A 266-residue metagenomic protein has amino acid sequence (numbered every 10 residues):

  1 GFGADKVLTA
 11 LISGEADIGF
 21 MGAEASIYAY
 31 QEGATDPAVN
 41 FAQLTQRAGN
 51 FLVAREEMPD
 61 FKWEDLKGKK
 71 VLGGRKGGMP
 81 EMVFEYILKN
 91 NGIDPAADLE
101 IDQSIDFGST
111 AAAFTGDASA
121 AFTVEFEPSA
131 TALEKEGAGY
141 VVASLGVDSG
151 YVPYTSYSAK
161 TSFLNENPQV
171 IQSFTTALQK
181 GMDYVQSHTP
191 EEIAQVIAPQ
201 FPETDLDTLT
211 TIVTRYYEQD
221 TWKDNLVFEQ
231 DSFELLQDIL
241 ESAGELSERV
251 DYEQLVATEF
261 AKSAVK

Functional and structural regions predicted by a protein language model:
G1-A96, E100-D106, A113, A121-E127 (+3 more regions): Short, glycine-/small- and polar/acidic-enriched structural segments that line small-molecule recognition paths
F2-D5, F20, G74, G78-M82 (+5 more regions): Soluble non-cytosolic domains of exported or imported proteins
I27, E85, T131, Q179 (+1 more regions): Predominant activation on well-ordered alpha-helical scaffold segments within soluble catalytic domains
G108-F201: Pocket-lining segment of extracytoplasmic ligand-binding domains
N165-S247: Secondary-structure end/capping motifs
E234-K266: Conserved C-terminal helix/tail region of periplasmic/extracytoplasmic solute-binding proteins
